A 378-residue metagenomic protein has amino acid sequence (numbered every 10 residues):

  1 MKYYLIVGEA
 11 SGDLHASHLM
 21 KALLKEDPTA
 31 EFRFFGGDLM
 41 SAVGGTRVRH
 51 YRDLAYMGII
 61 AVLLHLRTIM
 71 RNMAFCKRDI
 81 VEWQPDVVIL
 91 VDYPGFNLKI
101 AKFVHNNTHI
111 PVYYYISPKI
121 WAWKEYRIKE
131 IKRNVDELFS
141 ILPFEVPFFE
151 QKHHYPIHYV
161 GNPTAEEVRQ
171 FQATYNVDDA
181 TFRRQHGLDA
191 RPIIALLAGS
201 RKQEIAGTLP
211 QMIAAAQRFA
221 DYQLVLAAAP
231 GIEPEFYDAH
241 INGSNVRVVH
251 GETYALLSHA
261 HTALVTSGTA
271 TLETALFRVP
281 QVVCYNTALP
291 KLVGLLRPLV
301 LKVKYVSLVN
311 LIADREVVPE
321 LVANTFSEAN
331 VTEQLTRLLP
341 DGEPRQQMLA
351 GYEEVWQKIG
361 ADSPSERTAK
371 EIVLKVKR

Functional and structural regions predicted by a protein language model:
M1-R378: Nucleotide-activated sugar donor-binding and catalytic core shared by glycosyltransferases and related lipid-linked
